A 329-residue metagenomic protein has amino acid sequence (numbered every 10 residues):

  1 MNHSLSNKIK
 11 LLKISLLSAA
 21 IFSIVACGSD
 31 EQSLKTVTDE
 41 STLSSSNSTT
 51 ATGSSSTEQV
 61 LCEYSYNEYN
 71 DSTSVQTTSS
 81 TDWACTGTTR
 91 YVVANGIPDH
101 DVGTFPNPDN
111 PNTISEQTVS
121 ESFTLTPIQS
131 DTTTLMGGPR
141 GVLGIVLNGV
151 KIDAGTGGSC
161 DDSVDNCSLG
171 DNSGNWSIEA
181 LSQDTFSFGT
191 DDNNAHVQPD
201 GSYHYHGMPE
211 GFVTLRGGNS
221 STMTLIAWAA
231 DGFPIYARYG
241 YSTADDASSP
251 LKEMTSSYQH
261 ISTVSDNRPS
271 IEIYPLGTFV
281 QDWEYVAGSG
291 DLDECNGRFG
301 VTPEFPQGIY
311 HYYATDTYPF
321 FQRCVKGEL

Functional and structural regions predicted by a protein language model:
H3-L16: Bacterial N-terminal signal peptides that target proteins for export
S23-A26: C-terminal motif of bacterial Sec signal peptides marking the signal peptidase cleavage site
Q32-L43, N47-S187, D191: Solvent-exposed N-terminal domain segments of exported/luminal and surface proteins
F123, N148-V150, P199-F212, F305-P319: Extracellular/lumenal glycan-associated surfaces
P127, T156-G158, G207-P209, Y239-Y241 (+1 more regions): A mature extracytoplasmic/lumenal domain signature
D131, G211-R216, Y318-R323: Short loop/beta submotifs within extracellular cysteine-rich repeat domains
G157, G170-R216, T222, A230: Core of folded catalytic or high-affinity ligand/protein-binding domains in predominantly eukaryotic proteins
D231-F233, R238, S242-L329: Extended, compositionally biased non-globular segments
